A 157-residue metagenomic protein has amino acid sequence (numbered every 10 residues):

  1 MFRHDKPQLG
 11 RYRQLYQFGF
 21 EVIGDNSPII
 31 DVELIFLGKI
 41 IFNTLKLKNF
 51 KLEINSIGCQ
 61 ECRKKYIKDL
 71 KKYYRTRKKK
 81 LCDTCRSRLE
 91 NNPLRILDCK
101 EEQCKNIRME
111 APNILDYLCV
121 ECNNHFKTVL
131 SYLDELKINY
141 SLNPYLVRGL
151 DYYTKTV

Functional and structural regions predicted by a protein language model:
M1-V157: TRNA-recognition modules of translation machinery and tRNA-sensing kinases, especially anticodon-binding
